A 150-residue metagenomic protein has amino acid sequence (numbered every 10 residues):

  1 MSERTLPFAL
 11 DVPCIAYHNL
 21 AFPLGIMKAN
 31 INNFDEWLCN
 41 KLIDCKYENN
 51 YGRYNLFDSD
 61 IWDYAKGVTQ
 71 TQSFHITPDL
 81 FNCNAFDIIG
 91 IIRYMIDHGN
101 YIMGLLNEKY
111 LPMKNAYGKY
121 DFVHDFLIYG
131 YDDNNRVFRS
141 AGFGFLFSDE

Functional and structural regions predicted by a protein language model:
M1-F86: Cysteine-nucleophile protease catalytic domains, especially the papain-like/related folds used in DUB/UBL proteases
V12-I15, N30-R53, A85-V137: Active-site-adjacent substructure of cysteine-protease-like catalytic cores
D133-E150: Noncatalytic regulatory segments and standalone regulatory/sensor domains
